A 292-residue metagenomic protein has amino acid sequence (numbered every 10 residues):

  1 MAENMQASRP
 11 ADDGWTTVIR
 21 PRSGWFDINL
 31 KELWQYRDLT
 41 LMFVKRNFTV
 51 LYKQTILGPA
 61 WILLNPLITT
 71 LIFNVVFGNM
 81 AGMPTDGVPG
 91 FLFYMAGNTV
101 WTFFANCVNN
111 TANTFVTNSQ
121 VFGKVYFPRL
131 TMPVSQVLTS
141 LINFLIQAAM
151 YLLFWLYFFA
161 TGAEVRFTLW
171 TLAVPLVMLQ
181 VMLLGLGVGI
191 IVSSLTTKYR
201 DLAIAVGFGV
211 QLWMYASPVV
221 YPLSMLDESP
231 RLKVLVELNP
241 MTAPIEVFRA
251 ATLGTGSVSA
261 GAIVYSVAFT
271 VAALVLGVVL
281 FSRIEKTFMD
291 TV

Functional and structural regions predicted by a protein language model:
M1-V292: Hydrophobic transmembrane alpha-helices and immediately adjacent juxtamembrane helices of multi-pass inner-membrane
